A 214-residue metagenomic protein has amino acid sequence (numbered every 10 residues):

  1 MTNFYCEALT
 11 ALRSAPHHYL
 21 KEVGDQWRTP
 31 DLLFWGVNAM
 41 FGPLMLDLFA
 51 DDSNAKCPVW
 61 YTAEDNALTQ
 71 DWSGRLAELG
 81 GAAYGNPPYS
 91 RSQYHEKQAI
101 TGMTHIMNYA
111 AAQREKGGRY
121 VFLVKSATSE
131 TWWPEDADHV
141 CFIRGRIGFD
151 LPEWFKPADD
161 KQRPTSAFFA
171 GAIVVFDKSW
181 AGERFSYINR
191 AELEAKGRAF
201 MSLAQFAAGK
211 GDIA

Functional and structural regions predicted by a protein language model:
M1-A214: Class I S-adenosyl-L-methionine-dependent methyltransferase catalytic core
